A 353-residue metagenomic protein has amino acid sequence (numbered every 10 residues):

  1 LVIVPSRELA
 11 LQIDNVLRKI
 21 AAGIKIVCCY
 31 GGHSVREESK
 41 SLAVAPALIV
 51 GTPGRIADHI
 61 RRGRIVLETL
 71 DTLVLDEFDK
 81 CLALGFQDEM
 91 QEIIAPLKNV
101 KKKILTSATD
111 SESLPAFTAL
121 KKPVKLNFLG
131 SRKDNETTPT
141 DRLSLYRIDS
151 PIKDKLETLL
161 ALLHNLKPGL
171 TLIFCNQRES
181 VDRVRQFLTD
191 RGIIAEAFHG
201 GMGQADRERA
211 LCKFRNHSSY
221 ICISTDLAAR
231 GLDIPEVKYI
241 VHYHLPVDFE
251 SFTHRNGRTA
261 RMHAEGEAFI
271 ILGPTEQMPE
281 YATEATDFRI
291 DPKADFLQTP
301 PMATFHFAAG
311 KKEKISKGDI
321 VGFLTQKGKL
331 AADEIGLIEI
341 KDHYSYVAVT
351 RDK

Functional and structural regions predicted by a protein language model:
L1-R61, T69-T72, D182-G200, R209: Conserved nucleic-acid-binding Ia/Ib motif block in the N-terminal RecA-like helicase ATPase lobe
N15, K19-I20, I65-T137, E276 (+1 more regions): Post-DEXD/H (motif II) to motif III coupling segment of the RecA-like Helicase ATP-binding lobe
V50-G51, L75, S224, I234 (+1 more regions): Hydrophobic residues in beta-strands of the RecA-like P-loop NTPase core, especially within AAA+ ATPase
R62-I65, E112-K122, R185, L227 (+2 more regions): Short regulatory helix/loop adjacent to the ATP-binding pocket of P-loop NTPases
T69, R230-L245, E267-I271: A short beta-strand element within the Helicase C-terminal
D141-T189, K329: Conserved interdomain hinge at the start of the Helicase C-terminal
D248-R289: Conserved segment of the helicase C-terminal RecA-like domain
D291-K353: Non-catalytic terminal extensions of ATP-dependent helicases
